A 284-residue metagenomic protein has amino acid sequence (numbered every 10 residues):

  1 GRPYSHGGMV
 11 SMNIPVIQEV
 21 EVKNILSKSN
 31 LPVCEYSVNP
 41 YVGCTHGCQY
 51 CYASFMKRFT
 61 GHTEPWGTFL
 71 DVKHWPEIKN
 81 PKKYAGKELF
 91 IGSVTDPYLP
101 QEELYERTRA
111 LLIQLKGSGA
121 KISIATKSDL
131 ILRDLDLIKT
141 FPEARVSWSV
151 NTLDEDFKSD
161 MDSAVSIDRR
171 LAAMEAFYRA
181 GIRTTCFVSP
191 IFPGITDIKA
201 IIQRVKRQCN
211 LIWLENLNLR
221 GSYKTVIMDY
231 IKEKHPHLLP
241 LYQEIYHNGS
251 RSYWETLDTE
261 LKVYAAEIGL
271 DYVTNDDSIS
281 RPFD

Functional and structural regions predicted by a protein language model:
Y4-E21, S27-K28, G194, K199-D284: Auxiliary Fe-S-binding modules of radical SAM enzymes
Y4-R145, L153-D156, I167: Conserved Radical SAM active-site core
E88-F90, K121-S123, E143-S147, R183-F187 (+3 more regions): Structural preference for beta-strand elements that scaffold enzyme active sites
V94-D96, K127-D129, S149-L153, S189-I191 (+2 more regions): Active-site beta-loop-alpha junctions enriched in small/polar residues
E103-E106, M161-R169, G249-Y253: Alpha-helix N-cap and loop-to-helix initiation/capping positions
R109-L112, L135, R170-M174, I198-I202 (+1 more regions): Generic structural signal for well-ordered alpha-helices, preferentially at hydrophobic/aromatic core positions
K116, K139, A172-G181, K262 (+1 more regions): Surface-exposed amphipathic alpha-helices with a cationic face
S163, E175-T196, N248-R251: Conserved strand-turn element in the central/C-terminal portion of the radical SAM core barrel that lines
